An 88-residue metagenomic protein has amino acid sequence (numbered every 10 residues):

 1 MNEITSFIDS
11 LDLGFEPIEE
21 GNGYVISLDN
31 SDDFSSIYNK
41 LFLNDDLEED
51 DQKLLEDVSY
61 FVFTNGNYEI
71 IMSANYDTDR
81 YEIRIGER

Functional and structural regions predicted by a protein language model:
M1-N22: N-terminal leader/targeting segments
G21-R80: Acidic, low-complexity, intrinsically disordered interaction modules
R84-R88: Short acidic DE-rich linear segments
